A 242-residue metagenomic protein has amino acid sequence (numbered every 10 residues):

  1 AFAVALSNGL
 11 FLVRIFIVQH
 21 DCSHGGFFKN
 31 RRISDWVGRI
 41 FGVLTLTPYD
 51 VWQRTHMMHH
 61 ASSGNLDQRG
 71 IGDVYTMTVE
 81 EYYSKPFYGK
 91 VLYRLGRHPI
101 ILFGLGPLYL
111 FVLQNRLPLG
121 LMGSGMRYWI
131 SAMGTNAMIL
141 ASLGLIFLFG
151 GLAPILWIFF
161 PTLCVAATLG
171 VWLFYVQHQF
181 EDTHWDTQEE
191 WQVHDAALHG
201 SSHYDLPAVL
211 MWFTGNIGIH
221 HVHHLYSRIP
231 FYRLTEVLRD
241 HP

Functional and structural regions predicted by a protein language model:
A1-F11, V18, D35, V43-F160 (+1 more regions): Non-catalytic, topology-defining segments of multipass membrane proteins
G9-L10, F16, L163-A166, F174: Alpha-helical transmembrane segments of multi-pass membrane proteins
I17-H24, W52-G64, L173-D182, F213-I229: Histidine-centered catalytic micro-motifs
F28-K29: Small-residue-rich helix-interface/hinge motifs
I33-F41, A208-F213: Select transmembrane alpha-helical segments in multipass membrane proteins
L163, Q179, T187-Q192, R233-P242: Active/binding-pocket-proximal capping segment
A167, V171-W212: Membrane-interfacial segments at transmembrane helix termini in multi-pass membrane proteins
A197-P207, M211-G215, R228-P242: Long, positively charged, glycine-interspersed low-complexity recognition regions
